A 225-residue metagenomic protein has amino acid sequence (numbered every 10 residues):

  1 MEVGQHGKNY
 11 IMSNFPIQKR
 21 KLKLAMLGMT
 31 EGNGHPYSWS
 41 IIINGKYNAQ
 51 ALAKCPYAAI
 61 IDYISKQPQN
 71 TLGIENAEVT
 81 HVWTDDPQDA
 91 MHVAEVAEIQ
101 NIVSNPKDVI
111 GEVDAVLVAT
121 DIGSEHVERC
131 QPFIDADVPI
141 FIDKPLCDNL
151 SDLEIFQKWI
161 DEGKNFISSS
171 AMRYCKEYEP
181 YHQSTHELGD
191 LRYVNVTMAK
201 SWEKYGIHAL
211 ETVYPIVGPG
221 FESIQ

Functional and structural regions predicted by a protein language model:
G4-A136, D161, G218-P219: N-terminal glycine-/serine-/threonine-rich beta1-alpha1-beta2 phosphate-ribose binding loop of Rossmann-like
G4-H6, Y10, F141, L146-Y205: A contiguous active-site-proximal alpha/beta segment in oxidoreductase catalytic domains
H35, R129, D152, G206-A209: Residues at alpha-helix caps and immediate loop-helix transition turns in enzyme cores, especially N- and C-cap
P36, A90, Y178, A209-L210: A general structural signal for well-ordered alpha-helical segments in protein cores
S38, I42, I155, P180 (+1 more regions): Alpha-helical elements of Rossmann-like donor-binding domains used by nucleotide-donor carbohydrate transfer enzymes
R192-Q225: Rossmann-like dinucleotide-binding domain that binds NAD(P)(H)
